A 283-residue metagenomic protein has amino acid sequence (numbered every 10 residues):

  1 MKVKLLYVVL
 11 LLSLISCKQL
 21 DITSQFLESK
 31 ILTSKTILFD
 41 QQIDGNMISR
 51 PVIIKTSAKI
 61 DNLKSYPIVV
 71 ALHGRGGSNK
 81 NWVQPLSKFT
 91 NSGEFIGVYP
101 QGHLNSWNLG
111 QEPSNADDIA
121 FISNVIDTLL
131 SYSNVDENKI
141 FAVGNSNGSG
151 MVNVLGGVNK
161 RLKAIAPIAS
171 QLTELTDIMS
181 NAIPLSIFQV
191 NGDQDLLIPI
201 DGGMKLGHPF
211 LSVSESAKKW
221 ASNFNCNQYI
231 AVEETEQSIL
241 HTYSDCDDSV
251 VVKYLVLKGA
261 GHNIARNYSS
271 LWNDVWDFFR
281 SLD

Functional and structural regions predicted by a protein language model:
L5-L14: Sec-dependent N-terminal signal peptides
C17-I68, G110, S114-D117, V143-L172 (+4 more regions): A domain-start/cap signature at the N-terminus of enzymes
I60-Y66, A71-W107, L162, E174-L175 (+2 more regions): Short substrate-entry loop that stabilizes the transition state in hydrolases
E112-S133: Alpha/beta-hydrolase active-site loop
Q189-N191: Short beta-strand/loop motif that positions the catalytic acidic residue of the alpha/beta-hydrolase fold
D193-D247, V251-G261: Mature extracellular catalytic domain of secreted serine hydrolases with alpha/beta-hydrolase catalytic cores
G261-N267: Catalytic histidine-centered segment of alpha/beta-hydrolase-like enzymes
